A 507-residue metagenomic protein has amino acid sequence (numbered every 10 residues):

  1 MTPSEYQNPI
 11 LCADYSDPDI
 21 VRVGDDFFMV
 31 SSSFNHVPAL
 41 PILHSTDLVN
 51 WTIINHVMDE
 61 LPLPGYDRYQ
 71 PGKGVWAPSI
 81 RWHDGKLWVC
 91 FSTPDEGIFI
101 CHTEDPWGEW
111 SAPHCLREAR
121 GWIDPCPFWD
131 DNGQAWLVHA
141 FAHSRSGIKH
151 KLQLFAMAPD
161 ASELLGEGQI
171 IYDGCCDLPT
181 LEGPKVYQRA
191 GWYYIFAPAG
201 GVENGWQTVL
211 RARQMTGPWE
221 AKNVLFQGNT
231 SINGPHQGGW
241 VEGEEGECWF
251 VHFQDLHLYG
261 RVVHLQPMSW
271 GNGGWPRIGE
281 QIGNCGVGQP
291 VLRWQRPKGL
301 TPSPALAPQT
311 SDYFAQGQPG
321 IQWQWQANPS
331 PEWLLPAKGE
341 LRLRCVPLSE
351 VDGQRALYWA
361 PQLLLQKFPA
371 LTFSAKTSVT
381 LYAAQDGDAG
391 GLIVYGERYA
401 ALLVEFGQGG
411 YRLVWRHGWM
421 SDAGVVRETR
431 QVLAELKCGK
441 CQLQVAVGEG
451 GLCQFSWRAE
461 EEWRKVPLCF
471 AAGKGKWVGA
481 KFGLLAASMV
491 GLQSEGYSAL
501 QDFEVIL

Functional and structural regions predicted by a protein language model:
M1-L507: Carbohydrate-active catalytic/glycan-binding domains of CAZyme proteins, especially the secreted or lumenal ectodomains
